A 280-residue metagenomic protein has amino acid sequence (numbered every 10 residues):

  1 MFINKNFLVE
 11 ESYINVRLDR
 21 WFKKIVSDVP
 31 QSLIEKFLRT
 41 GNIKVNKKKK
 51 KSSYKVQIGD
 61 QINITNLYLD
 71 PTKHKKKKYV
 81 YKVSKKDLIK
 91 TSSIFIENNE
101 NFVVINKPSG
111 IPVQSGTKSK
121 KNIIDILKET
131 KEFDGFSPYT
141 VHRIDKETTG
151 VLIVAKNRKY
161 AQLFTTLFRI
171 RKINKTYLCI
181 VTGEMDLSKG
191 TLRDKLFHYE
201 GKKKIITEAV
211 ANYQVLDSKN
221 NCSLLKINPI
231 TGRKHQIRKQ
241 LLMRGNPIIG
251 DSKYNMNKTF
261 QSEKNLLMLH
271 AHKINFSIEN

Functional and structural regions predicted by a protein language model:
M1-N280: RNA pseudouridine synthases
